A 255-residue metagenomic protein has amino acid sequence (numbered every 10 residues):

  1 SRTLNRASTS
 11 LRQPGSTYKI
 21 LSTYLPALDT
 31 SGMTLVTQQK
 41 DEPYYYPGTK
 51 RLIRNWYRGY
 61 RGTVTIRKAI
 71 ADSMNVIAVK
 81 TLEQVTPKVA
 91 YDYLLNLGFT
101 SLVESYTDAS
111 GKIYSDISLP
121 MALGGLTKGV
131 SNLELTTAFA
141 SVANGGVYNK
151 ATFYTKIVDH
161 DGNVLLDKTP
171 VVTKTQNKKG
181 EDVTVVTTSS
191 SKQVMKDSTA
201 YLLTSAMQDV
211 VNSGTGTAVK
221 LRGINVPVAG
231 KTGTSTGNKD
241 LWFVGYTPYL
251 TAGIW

Functional and structural regions predicted by a protein language model:
S1-S10, K128-W255: A penicillin-recognizing enzyme superfamily signal
R2-L21, L35-Q38, V64, P120 (+1 more regions): Short active-site loop at a secondary-structure junction that contains or immediately precedes the catalytic residue(s)
Q13-Q39, A69, T137-V142, L203 (+1 more regions): Active-site SXXK
T30-T34, V85, V89, L94-S101 (+3 more regions): A generic secondary-structure signal for well-formed alpha-helical elements
G32-A90, H160-L202, Q208: Conserved catalytic neighborhood of penicillin-recognizing serine enzymes
V36-T37, L102-P120, N149-T155, G214-L221: Surface-exposed patches in mature extracellular/periplasmic domains of secreted proteins
T37-Q38, K68, A78-E83, Y93 (+5 more regions): Structural recognition of the beta-strand scaffold that forms the well-ordered cores of secreted hydrolase catalytic
R51-R54, T86-L135: Mid-domain, small-residue-enriched loop/turn segments at the edges of structured enzyme/sensor domains
